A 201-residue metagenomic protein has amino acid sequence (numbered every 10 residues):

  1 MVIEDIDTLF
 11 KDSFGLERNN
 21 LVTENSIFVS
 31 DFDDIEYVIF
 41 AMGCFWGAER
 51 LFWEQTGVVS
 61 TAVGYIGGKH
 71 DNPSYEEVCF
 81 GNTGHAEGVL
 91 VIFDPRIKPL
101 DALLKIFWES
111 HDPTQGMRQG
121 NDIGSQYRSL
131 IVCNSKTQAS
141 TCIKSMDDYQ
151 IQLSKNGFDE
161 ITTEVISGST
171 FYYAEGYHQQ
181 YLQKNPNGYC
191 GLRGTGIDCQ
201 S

Functional and structural regions predicted by a protein language model:
M1-S201: Flexible coil/turn and secondary-structure edge motifs
